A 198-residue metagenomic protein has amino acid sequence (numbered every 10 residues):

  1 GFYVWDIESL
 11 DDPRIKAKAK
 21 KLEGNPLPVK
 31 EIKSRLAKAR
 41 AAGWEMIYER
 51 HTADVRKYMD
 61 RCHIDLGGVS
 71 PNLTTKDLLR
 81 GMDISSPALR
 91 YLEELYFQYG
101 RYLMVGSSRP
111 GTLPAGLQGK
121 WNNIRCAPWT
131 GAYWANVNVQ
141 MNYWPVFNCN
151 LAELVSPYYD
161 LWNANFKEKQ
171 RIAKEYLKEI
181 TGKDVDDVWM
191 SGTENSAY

Functional and structural regions predicted by a protein language model:
G1-Y133, L151-K174: Acidic/polar, glycine-enriched structural segments that form the non-catalytic walls/loops of the carbohydrate-binding
T130, P145-C149, E175-T181: Bulky hydrophobic/aromatic packing residues
N136-F147: Well-ordered alpha-helical segments within folded domains of soluble proteins
R171-Y198: Active-site-adjacent "gating/activation" loops or surface patches in catalytic cores
